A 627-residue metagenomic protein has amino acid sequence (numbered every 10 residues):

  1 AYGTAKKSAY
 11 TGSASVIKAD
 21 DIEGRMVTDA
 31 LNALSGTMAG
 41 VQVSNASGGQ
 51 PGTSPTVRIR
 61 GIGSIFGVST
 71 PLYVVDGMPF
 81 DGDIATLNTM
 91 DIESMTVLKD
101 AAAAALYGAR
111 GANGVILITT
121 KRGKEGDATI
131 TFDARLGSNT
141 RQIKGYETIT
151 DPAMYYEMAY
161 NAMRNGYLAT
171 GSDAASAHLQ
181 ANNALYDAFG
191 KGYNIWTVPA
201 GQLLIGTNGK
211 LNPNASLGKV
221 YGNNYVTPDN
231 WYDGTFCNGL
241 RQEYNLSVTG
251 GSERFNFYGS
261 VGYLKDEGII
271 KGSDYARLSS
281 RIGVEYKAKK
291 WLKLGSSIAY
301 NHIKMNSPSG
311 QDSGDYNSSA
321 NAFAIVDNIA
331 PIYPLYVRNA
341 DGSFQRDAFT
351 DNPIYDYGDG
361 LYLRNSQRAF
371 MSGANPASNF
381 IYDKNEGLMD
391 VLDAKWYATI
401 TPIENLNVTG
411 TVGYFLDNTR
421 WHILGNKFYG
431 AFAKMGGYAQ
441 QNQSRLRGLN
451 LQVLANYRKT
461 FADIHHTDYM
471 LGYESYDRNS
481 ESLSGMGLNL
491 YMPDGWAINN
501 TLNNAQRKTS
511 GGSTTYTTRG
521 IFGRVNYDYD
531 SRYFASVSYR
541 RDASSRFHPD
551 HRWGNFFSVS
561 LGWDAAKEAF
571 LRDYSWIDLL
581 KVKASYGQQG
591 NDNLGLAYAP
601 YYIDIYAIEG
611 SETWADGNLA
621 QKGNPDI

Functional and structural regions predicted by a protein language model:
A1-R281, Y286-K289, K293-G295, N301 (+2 more regions): Short, small/polar-rich motifs associated with maturation and membrane association, primarily at protein termini
Y10, I22, I59, L106-Y107 (+7 more regions): Short clusters of hydrophobic/aromatic residues that line enzyme substrate/ligand-binding pockets
D21-G24, S69-T70, R277, G283-L292 (+4 more regions): Extracellular/periplasmic, surface-exposed regions of secreted and cell-surface proteins
L34, A39, A320, N328-P331 (+2 more regions): Proline-centered flexible-loop/turn and helix-kink motifs
S54-R58, I270-G272, S307-P308, W421 (+1 more regions): Short secondary-structure transition/capping segments
G145, I149-L211, N301-R364, D477-P493 (+1 more regions): A surface-exposed, glycine/aromatic-enriched loop/edge motif typical of exported proteins
A184, G190, I195-T249, R254-S260 (+6 more regions): Outer-membrane beta-barrel transmembrane strand signature
